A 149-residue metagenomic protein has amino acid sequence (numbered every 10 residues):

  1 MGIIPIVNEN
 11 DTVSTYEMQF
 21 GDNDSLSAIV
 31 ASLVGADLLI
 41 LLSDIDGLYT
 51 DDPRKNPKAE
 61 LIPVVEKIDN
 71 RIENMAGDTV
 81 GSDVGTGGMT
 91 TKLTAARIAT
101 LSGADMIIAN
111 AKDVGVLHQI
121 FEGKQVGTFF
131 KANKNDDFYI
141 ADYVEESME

Functional and structural regions predicted by a protein language model:
M1-E149: C-terminal catalytic "cap/lid" subdomain
